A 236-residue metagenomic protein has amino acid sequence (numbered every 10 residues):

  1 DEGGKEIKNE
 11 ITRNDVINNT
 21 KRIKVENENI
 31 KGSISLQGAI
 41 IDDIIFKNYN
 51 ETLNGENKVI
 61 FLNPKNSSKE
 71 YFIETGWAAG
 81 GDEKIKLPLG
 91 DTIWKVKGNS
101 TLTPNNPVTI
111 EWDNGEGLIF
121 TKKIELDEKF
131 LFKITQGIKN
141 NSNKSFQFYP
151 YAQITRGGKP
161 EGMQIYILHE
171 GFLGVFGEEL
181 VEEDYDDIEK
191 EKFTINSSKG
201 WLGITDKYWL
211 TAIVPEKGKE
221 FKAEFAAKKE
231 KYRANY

Functional and structural regions predicted by a protein language model:
D1-K5, N114: Subset of Sec-pathway N-terminal targeting signals
K8-N14: Coiled-coil termination/hinge junctions
D15-I17, R22-Y236: Soluble non-transmembrane domains of integral membrane proteins
